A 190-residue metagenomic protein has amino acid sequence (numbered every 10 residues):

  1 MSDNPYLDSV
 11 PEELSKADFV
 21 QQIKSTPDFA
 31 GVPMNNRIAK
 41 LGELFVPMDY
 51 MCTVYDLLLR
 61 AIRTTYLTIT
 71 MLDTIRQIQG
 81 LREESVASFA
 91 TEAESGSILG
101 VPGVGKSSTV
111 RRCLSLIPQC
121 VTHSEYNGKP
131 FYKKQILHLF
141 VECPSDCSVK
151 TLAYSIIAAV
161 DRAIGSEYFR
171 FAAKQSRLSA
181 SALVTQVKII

Functional and structural regions predicted by a protein language model:
M1-A93: A short, basic N-terminal segment
A30, Y55, T74, L81 (+4 more regions): Mid-core helix/loop region of P-loop NTP-binding domains shared across ATPases and GTPases
L44, M48, G103, R177: Conserved phosphate/pyrophosphate-binding and hydrolysis machinery centered on Walker-type P-loop NTPases, extending
R60-R63, L114-Q119, I157-D161: Amphipathic alpha-helical scaffolding segments
V86-R111: Walker A/P-loop nucleotide-binding motif
P102, S108-T109, F131, E142-I157: Internal, hydrophobic cores of structured domains that mediate oligomerization or house catalytic pockets within large
L116-K129, R162-G165: Post-Walker A helix-loop "phosphate-sensing" segment adjacent to the P-loop in P-loop NTPases
T122-P144: Conserved catalytic segments around the Walker B and adjacent sensor/switch elements of P-loop NTPase domains
